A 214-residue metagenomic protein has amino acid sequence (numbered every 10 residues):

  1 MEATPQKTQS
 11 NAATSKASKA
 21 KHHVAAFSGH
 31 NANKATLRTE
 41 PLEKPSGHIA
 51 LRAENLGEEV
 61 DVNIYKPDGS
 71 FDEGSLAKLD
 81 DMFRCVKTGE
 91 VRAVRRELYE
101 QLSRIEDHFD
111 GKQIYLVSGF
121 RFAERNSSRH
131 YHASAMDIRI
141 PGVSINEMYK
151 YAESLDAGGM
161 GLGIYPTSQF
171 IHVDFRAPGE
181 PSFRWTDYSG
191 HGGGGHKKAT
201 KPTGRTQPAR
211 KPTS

Functional and structural regions predicted by a protein language model:
M1-P45, G190-S214: N-terminal secretory targeting signals
K34, R38-G69: Extracytoplasmic strand-loop-helix segments at the start of, or within, the mature domains of secreted/periplasmic
K44-S46, E59, F109-G111, A133 (+2 more regions): Extracytoplasmic
R52, S127-M136, I140-S214: Catalytic cores and adjacent binding grooves of peptidoglycan-active enzymes
R52-E54, M82, Q101-K112, P141 (+1 more regions): Structured segments of extracytoplasmic/periplasmic soluble domains in secreted or envelope-associated proteins
N55, V60-F109: Active-site acidic/histidine clusters and adjacent loop/turn architecture that either coordinate catalytic ions
E73, V117-A135: Short, surface-exposed glycine/acidic/tryptophan-bearing loops
G111-F120, G159-Y165: Surface-exposed patches in mature extracellular/periplasmic domains of secreted proteins
